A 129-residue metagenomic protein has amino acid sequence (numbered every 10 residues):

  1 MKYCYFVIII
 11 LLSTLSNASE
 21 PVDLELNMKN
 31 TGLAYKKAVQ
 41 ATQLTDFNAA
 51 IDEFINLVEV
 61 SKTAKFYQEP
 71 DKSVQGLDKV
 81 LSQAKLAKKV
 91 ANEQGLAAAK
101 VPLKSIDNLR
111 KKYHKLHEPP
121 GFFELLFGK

Functional and structural regions predicted by a protein language model:
M1-I9: Sec-dependent signal peptide recognition, specifically the positively charged N-region followed immediately by
S13-S16: N-terminal signal peptide c-region/cleavage motif recognized by signal peptidases
A18-D52, L125-G128: Immediate post-signal-peptide N-terminus of mature secreted/exported proteins
K36, Q40-N48, A84-K104: Amphipathic, charged alpha-helical scaffolds that flank and support histidine-based chemistry in signaling
A38, F54-L57, S61, V80 (+4 more regions): Alpha-helical solenoid scaffolds that mediate protein-protein interactions, centered on TPR/SEL1-like repeats but also
N48-I55, V74-D78, A99-S105: Short, charged, amphipathic alpha-helical segments
L57-G76: Short, solvent-exposed, charged loop/turn and helix-capping segments that join or cap alpha-helices on peripheral
G95-K129: C-terminal amphipathic alpha-helix
